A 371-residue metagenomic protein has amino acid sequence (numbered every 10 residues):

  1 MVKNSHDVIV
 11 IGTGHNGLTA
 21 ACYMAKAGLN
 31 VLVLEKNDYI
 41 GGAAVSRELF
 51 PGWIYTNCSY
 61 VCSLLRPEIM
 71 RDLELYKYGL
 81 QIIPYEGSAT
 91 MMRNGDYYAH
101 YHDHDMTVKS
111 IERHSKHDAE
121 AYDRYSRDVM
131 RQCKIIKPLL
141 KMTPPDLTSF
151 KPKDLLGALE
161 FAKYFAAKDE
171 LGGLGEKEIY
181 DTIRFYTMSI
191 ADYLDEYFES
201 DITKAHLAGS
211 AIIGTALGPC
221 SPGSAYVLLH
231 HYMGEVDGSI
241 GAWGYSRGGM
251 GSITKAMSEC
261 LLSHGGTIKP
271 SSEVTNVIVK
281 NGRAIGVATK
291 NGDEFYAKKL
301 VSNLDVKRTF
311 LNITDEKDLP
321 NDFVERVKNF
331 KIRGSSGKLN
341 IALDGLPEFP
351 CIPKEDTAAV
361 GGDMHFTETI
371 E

Functional and structural regions predicted by a protein language model:
V2-D154: N-terminal glycine-rich phosphate/pyrophosphate-binding loop and immediately adjacent elements
S5-D7, R247, S271: Phosphate-coordination loops involved in phosphoryl transfer and adenosine-cofactor binding
A43-S46, G218, L311-T314: Short, solvent-exposed loop/turn and secondary-structure capping segments
C62, H100, H104, D118 (+9 more regions): Generic structural signal for well-ordered, non-membrane alpha-helical segments in soluble metabolic enzymes
N94-G95, G218-P222, I278-I285: A short, glycine/Asx- and small/polar-enriched loop/turn that sits immediately N-terminal to a beta-strand
M130-H264: Active-site/ligand-binding neighborhood in enzyme catalytic cores
I240-R247, E273-E371: Mid-domain catalytic core of redox enzymes that form a hydrophobic substrate pocket/lid adjacent to a catalytic redox
C260-V274: A conserved beta-strand/loop element that lines the FAD pocket in flavoprotein oxidoreductases
